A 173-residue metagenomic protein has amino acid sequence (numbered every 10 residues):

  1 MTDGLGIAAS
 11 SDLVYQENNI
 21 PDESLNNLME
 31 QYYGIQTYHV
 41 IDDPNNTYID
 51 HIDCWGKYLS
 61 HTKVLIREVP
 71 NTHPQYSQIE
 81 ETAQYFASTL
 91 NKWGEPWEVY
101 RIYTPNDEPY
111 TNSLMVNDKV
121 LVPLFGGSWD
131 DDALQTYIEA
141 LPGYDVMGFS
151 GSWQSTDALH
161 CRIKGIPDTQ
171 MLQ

Functional and structural regions predicted by a protein language model:
M1-Q173: Histidine/cysteine-enriched polar flanking segments
